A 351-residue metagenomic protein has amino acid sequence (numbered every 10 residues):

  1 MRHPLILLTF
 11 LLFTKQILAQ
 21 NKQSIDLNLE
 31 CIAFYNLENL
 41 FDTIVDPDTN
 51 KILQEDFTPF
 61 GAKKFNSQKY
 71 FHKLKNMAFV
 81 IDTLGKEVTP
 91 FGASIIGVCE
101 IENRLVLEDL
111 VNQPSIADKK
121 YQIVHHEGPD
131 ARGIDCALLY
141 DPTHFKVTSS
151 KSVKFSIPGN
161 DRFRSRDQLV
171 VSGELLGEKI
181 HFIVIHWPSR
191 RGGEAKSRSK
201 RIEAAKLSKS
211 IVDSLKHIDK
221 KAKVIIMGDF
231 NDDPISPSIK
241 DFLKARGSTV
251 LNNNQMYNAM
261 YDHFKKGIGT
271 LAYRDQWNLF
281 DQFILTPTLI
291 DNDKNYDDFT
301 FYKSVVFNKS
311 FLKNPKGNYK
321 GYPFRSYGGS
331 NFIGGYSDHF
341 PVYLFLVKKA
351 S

Functional and structural regions predicted by a protein language model:
M1-S24: Bacterial Sec-dependent N-terminal signal peptides
Q20-Q113, V124-D130, I134, L312-K320 (+2 more regions): N-terminal, active-site-proximal structural segment of metallo-dependent hydrolase catalytic domains
Q20-S24, S214-V224, D232-S351: Metal-dependent phosphoester-hydrolase catalytic domains
Y35-L37, N66, Y70-K73, M77 (+7 more regions): Active-site beta-strand/loop signature of hydrolases that rely on acidic residues for catalysis
D42-I44, L105-E108, R132-D135, R191-E194 (+2 more regions): Extracytoplasmic/secreted cell-surface and envelope-processing proteins
P59-Y70, G92-V98, H125-H126, I157-P158 (+4 more regions): Second-shell loop/turn segments in exported
I95, I101-H181, I185-W187: Structured beta-strand-rich core segments of catalytic domains in phosphoester-bond hydrolases
H125, L169-H263: Extracytoplasmic, non-cytosolic globular domains
